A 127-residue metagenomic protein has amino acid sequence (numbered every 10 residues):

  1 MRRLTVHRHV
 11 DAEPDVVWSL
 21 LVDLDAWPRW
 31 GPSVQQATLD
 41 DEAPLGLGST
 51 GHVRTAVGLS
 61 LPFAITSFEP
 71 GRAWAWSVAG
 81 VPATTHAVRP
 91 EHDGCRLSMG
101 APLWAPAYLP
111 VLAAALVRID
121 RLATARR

Functional and structural regions predicted by a protein language model:
M1, A56-G58, A79-V81: Glycine-centered tight beta-turn/hairpin loop motif at sheet-sheet or coil-to-beta transitions
M1, R126-R127: Actinobacteria-biased recognition of intrinsically disordered, low-complexity terminal regions
M1-T38: Hydrophobic ligand-binding cavity/cleft-lining segments
V6-R8, L61-S67, A83-P90: Hydrophobic/aromatic beta-strand elements that line small-molecule binding cavities or substrate pockets in beta-rich
V17-L21, W27, G51, I65 (+3 more regions): Hydrophobic pocket/interface hotspot
P44-H52, F68-W76: Short, hydrophobic/aromatic-rich segments at coil-to-beta transitions
A73-R126: Beta-strand/loop substructures that line and gate deep hydrophobic ligand-binding cavities in soluble
